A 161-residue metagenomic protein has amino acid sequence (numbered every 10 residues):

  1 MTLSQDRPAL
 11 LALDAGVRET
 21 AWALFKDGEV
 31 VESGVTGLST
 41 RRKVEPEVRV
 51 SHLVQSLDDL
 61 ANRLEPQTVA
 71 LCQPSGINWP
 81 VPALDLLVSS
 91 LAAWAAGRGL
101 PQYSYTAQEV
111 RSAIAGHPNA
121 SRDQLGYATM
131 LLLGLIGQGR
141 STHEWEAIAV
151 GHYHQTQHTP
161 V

Functional and structural regions predicted by a protein language model:
M1-V161: Phosphate- and other anionic-substrate recognition elements at nucleic-acid/protein interfaces
